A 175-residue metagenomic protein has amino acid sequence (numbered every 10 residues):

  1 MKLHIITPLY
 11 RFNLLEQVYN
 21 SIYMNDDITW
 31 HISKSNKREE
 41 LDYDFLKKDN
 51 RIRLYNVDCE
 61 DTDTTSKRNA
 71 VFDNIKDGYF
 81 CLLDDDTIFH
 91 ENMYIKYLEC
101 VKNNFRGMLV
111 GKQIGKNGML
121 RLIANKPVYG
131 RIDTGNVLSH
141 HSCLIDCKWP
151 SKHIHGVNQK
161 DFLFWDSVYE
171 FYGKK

Functional and structural regions predicted by a protein language model:
R11-M24: Short, well-formed alpha-helical segments that are part of the catalytic scaffolds of diverse glycosyltransferases
Y23-C59: Acidic donor-binding segment of Leloir-type glycosyltransferases
D58-I75: Glycine-rich, basic loop-to-helix element that forms the pyrophosphate-binding segment of sugar-nucleotide handling
G78-I88: Short beta-strand-to-loop acidic/aromatic patch adjacent to the donor-nucleotide binding site
N92-G111: Conserved donor-nucleotide/metal-binding helix-loop-beta segment in metal-dependent transferases, i.e., the alpha-helix
M108-L122: Short beta-strand-to-loop element that shapes/binds the nucleotide-sugar donor at the catalytic cleft/hinge
L120-L138: A recurrent flexible, glycine/aromatic-enriched loop bordering the glycosyltransferase active site that acts as
S139-N158, S167-K174: Aromatic-glycine-rich donor-binding/catalytic loop that engages nucleotide-sugar donors across glycosyltransferases
